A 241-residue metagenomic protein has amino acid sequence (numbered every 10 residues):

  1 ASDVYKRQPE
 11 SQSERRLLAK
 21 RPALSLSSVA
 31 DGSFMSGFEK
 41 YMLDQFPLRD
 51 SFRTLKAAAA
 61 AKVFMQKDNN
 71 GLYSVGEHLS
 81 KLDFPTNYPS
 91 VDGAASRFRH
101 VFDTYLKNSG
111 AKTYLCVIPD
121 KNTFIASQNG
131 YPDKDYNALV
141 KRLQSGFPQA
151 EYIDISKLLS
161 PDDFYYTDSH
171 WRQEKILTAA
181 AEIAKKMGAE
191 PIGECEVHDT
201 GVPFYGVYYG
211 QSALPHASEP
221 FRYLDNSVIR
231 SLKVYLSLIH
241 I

Functional and structural regions predicted by a protein language model:
A1-Y5, H240-I241: Short, small-residue-biased leader/transition segments that mark boundaries at the very start of proteins
K6-S13: N-terminal low-complexity, Ser/Thr- and acidic-residue-enriched intrinsically disordered segments
L17-R97, N122-G130: Serine-dependent acyl-ester chemistry module
V75-E77, C116-K121, I155-L158: Short loop/turn segments at strand-loop or loop-helix junctions that form parts of catalytic or ligand-binding pockets
P85-G146, D162-Y166, E174-K175: Membrane-embedded segments
S145-I153, G193: Hydrophobic transmembrane helix bundles of membrane-integrated enzymes that assemble and modify cell-envelope
I153-T167: Catalytic-site signature segments of enzymes, centered on catalytic residues
K175-I239: Extracellular/periplasmic envelope-modification machinery, especially enzymes that add or remove acyl/ester groups on
